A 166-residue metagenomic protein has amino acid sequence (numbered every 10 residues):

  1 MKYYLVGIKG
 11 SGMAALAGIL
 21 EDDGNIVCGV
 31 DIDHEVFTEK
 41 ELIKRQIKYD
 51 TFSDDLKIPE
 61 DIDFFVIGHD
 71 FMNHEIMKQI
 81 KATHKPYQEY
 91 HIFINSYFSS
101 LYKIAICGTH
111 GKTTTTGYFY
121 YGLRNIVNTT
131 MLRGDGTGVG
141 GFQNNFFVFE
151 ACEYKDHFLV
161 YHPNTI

Functional and structural regions predicted by a protein language model:
M1-E89, F93: N-terminal leader/targeting and accessory segments in enzymes
H74-I166: Phosphate-binding loop of NTP-binding sites
